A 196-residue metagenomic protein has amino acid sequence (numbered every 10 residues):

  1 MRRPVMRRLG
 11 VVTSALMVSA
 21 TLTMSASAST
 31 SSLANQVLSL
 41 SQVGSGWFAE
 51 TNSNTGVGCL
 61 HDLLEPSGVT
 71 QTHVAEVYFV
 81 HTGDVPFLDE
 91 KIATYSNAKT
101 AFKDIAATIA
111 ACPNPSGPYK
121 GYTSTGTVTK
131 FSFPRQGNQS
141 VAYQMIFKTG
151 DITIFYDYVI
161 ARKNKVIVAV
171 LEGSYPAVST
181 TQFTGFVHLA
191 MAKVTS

Functional and structural regions predicted by a protein language model:
M1-A28: Secretory targeting and sorting signals
S27-E76, T125: N-terminal "mature-domain start" segment
G46-G58, I109-D157, A192-S196: Short Gly/Thr-rich strand-loop-strand
T72-A107: A short acidic-to-branched-hydrophobic micro-motif
V74-H81, F155-K163: Short, surface-exposed beta-strand/loop micro-motifs that present aromatic residues
L88-K91, Y158, K165-S174: Short, well-ordered beta-strand elements
Y95-K99, F131-Q139, R162-N164: A short, structured loop/turn motif at beta-sheet edges
A169-S196: Surface-exposed amphipathic alpha-helical segments
